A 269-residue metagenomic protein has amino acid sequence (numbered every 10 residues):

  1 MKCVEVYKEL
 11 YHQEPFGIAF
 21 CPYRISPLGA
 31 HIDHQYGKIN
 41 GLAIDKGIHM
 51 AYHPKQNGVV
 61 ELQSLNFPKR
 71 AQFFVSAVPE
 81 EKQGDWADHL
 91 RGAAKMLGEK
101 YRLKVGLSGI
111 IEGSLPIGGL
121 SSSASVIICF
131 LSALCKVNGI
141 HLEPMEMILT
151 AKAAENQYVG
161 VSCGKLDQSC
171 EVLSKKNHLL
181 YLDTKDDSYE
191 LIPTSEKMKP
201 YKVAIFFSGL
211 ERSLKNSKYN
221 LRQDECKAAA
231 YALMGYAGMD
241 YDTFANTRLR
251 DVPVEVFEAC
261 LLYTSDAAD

Functional and structural regions predicted by a protein language model:
M1-S121, L131-M145, L149-V159, C163 (+3 more regions): ATP-binding N-lobe of GHMP and related small-molecule kinases
H89, C129, E225, T264: Charged catalytic carboxylate motif
L97, E155, A230-M234, A268: Generic helix-packing signal
S122, L166, A268: Single, functionally critical "micro-switch" positions that shape active/binding sites and transmembrane helices
S125-I127: FabD-like malonyl-/acyl-CoA
S162-L262: Acidic-enriched catalytic cores of C-N bond-cleaving enzymes acting on peptides and small amides
Y263-D269: Conserved small/polar residues in nucleotide/adenosyl-binding loops
